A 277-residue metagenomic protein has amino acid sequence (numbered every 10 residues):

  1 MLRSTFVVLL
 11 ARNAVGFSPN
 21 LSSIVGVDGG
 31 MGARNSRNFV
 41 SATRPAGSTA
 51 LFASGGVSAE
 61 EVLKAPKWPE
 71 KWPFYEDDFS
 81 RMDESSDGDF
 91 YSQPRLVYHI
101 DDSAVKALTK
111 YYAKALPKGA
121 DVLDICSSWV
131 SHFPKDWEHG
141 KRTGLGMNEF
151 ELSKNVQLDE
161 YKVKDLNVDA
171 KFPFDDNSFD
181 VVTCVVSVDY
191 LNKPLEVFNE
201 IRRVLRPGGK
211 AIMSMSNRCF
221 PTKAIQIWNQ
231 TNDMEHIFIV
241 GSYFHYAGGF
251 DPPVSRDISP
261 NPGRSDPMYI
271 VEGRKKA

Functional and structural regions predicted by a protein language model:
M1-A33: N-terminal chloroplast transit peptides
G56-K118: Class I SAM-dependent methyltransferase Rossmann-like catalytic core, especially the SAM/SAH-binding loop
H99, S103-P173: Class I SAM-dependent methyltransferase SAM/SAH-binding core
D180-L195: A short SAM/SAH-binding and catalytic strip from SAM-dependent methyltransferases
L195-K210: A short glycine-rich, Lys/Arg-flanked "PGG" loop and its adjoining helix->strand segment in the class I
K210-G241: Conserved class I S-adenosyl-L-methionine
G248-G249, D257-A277: Core SAM-dependent methyltransferase catalytic element
